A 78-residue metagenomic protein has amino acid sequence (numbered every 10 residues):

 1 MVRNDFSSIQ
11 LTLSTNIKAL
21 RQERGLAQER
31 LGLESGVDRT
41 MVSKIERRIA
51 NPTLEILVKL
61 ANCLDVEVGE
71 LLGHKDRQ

Functional and structural regions predicted by a protein language model:
M1-E23: A short, Lys/Arg-rich alpha-helix, primarily the initiator
M1-R3, L72-Q78: Short, charged recognition helix plus adjacent turn of helix-turn-helix-like nucleic-acid-binding domains
T15-E34, K59: Short basic helix-loop element that most often maps to the first helix and adjoining turn of HTH DNA-binding modules
I17, L31-G32, V42-I45, L71: Conserved hydrophobic/aromatic packing and binding residues within compact polymer-binding modules
G36-A50: Recognition helix of helix-turn-helix/homeodomain-like DNA-binding domains that insert into the DNA major groove
E55-E70: DNA major-groove recognition helix of helix-turn-helix/homeodomain DNA-binding modules
